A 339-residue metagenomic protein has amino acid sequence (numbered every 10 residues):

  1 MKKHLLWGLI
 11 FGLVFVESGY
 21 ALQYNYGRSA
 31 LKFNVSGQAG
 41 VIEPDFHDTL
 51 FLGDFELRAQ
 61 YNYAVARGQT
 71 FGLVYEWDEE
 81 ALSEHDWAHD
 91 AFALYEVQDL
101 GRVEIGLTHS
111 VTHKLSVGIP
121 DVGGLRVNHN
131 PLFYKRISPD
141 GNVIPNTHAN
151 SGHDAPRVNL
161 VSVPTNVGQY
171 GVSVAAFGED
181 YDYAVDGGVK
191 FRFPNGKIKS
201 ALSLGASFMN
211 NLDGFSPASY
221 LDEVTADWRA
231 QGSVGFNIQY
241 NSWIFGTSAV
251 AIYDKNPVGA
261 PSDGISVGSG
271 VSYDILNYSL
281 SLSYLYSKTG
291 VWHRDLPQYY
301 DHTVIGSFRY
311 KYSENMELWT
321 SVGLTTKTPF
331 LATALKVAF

Functional and structural regions predicted by a protein language model:
M1-Y26: Cleavable N-terminal export/targeting peptides
Q23-Q38, D48-Y183, F193: Outer membrane beta-barrel
Y24, Y61-Y63, Y95-V97, S162-V167 (+6 more regions): Residue-level signature of outer-membrane beta-barrel architecture
L31, R67-F71, D99-E104, V167-V172 (+4 more regions): Repeated loop/turn-to-beta-strand initiation elements of outer-membrane beta-barrel proteins
V35-V41, L73-W77, I105-L107, V172-G178 (+6 more regions): Transmembrane beta-barrel strands of outer-membrane/channel proteins
L57-A59, A91-A93, V158-V163, G187-V189 (+5 more regions): Membrane-embedded beta-strands of outer-membrane beta-barrel proteins, especially the hydrophobic/small aromatic
D186-T303: Detector for outer-membrane/organellar transmembrane beta-barrel domains, recognizing the amphipathic beta-strand
T328-F339: Outer-membrane beta-barrel "beta-signal"
